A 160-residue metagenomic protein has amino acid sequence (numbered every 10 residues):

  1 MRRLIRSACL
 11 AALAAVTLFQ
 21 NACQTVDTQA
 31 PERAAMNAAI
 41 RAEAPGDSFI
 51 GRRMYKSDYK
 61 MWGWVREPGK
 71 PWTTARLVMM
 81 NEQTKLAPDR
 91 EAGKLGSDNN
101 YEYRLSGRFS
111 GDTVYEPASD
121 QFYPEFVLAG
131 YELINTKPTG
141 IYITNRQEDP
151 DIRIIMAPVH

Functional and structural regions predicted by a protein language model:
M1-C9: Bacterial N-terminal signal peptides that target proteins for export
L10-A14: Hydrophobic alpha-helical targeting segments used for export or membrane insertion
F19-A22: C-terminal motif of bacterial Sec signal peptides marking the signal peptidase cleavage site
T25-H160: OB-fold and OB-like single-stranded nucleic-acid-recognition modules and their adjacent interaction interfaces
